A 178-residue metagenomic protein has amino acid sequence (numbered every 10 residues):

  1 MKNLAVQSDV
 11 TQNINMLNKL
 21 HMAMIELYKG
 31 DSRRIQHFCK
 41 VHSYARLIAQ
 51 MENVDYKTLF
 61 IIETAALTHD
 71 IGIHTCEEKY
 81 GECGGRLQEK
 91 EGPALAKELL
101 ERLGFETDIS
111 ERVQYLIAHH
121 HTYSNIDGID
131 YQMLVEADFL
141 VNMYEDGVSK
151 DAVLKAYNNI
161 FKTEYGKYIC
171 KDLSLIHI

Functional and structural regions predicted by a protein language model:
K2-T11, E26-C39, S43-D55, T68 (+2 more regions): Divalent metal-dependent phosphate-bond-processing catalytic cores, especially two-metal-ion Mg2+/Mn2+ enzymes that act
L17-K40, G72-E82: Active-site flanking loop/helix segments enriched in acidic
N18, H42-S43, P93-L95, E111: A generic alpha-helix surface/boundary motif
V41, L87-R102: An active-site-proximal "capping" alpha-helix that borders the catalytic cofactor pocket
L59-G81, G92, A96, Q114-H121 (+1 more regions): His-Asp-centered metal-binding catalytic motifs of divalent-metal-dependent phosphohydrolases/nucleases
